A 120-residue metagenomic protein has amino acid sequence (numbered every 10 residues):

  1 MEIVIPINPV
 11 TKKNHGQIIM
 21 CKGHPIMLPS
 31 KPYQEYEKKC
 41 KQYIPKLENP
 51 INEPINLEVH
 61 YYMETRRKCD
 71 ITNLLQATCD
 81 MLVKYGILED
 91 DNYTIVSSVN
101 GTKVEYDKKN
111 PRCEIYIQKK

Functional and structural regions predicted by a protein language model:
M1-K120: Acidic, proline/glycine-enriched N-terminal capping motif
